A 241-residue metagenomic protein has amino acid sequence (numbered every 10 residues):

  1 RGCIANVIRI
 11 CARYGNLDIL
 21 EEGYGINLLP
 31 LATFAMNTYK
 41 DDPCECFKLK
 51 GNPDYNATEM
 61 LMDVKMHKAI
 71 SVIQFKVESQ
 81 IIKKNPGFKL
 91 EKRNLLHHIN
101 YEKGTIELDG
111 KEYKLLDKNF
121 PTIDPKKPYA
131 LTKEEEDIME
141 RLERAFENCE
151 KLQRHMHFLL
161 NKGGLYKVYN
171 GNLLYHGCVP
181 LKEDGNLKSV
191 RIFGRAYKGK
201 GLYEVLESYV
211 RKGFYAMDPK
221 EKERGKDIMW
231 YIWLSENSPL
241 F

Functional and structural regions predicted by a protein language model:
R1-F241: Feature recognizes metal-dependent phosphohydrolase scaffolds
